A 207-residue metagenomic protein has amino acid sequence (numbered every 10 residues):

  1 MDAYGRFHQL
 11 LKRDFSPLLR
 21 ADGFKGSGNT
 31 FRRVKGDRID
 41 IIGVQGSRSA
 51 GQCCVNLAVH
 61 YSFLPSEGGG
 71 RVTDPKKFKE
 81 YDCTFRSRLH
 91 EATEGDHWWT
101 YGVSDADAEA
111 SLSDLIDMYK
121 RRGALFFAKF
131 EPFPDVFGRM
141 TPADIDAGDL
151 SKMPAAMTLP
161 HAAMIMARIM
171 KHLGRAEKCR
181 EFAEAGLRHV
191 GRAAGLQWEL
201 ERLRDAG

Functional and structural regions predicted by a protein language model:
M1-Y4, R33-G207: Intrinsically disordered, low-complexity regulatory regions enriched in serine/threonine/proline and acidic residues
G5-G26: Amphipathic alpha-helical segments
G26-V34: A short acidic/basic microdomain associated with nuclease active sites
